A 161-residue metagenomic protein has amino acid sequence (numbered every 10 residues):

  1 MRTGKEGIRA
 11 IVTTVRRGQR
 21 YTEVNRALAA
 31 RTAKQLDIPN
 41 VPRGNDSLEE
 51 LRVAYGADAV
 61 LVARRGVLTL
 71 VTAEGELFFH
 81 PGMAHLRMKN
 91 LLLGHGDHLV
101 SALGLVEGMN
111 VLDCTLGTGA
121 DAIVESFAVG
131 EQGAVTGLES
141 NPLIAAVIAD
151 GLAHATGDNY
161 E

Functional and structural regions predicted by a protein language model:
R2-G108: S-adenosyl-L-methionine
I38, A57, G133, G157-E161: A short helix-to-beta-strand connector/capping loop
H98, M109, A146-D150: Conserved Radical SAM active-site core
G108-G117: Conserved class I S-adenosyl-L-methionine
T118-Q132: Conserved SAM-binding loop of SAM-dependent methyltransferases across substrates and taxa, primarily the Class I
A134-E139: Conserved SAM-binding motif I beta-strand of class I
N141-E161: S-adenosyl-L-methionine
